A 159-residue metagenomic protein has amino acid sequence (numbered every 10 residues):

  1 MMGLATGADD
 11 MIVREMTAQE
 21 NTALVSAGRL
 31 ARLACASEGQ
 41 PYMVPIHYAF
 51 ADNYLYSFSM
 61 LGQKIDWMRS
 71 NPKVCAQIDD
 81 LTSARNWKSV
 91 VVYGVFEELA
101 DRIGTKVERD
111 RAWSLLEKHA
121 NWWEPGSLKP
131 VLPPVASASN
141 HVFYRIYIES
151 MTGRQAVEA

Functional and structural regions predicted by a protein language model:
M1-A27: Extreme N-terminal tail/first-helix region
M2-A5, D10, R85-A159: Charged, gly/pro-rich active-site loop segments
G28-M60, A76-Q77: Short beta-strand segments
A36, D79-L81, P130-P134: Short, solvent-exposed loop/turn elements at beta->coil junctions and helix N-caps that rim active or binding pockets
L61-V90, E97: Helix-adjacent hinge/juxtasegments
